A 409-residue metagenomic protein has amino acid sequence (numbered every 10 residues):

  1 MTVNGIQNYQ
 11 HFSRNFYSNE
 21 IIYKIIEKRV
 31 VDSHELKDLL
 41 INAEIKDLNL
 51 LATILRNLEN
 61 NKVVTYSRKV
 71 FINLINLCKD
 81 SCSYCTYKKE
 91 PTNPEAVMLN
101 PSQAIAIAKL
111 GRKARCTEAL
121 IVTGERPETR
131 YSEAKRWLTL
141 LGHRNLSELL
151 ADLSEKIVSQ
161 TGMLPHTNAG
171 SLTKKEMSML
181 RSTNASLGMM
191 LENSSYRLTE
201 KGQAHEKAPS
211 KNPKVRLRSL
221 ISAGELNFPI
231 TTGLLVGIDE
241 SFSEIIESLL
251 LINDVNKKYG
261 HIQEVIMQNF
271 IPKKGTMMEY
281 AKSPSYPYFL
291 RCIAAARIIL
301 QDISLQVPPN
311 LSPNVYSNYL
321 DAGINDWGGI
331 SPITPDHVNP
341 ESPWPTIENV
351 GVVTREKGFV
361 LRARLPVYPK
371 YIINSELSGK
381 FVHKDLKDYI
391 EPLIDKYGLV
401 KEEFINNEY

Functional and structural regions predicted by a protein language model:
M1-A43, I105, R112, F242 (+1 more regions): Auxiliary Fe-S-binding modules of radical SAM enzymes
V30-T65: An N-cap/entry alpha-helix motif that binds or orients negatively charged groups
T53, I72, E155, A294: Active-site phosphate/pyrophosphate- and oxyanion-stabilizing loops and adjacent acidic/basic residues in soluble
L58, V64-A106, R126-P127: Canonical Radical SAM [4Fe-4S] cluster-binding loop centered on the CxxxCxxC motif and its immediate flanking residues
V64-V70, A119, P165-T167, L187-M189 (+5 more regions): Hydrophobic faces of well-ordered beta-strands that scaffold small-molecule active sites in alpha/beta enzyme cores
R68-V70, T92, V122-G142, I271-M277 (+2 more regions): Glycine-rich, proline-tolerant flexible connector loops at the mouths of alpha/beta enzymes
V70-I72, E125-P127, A169-T173, N193-S195 (+5 more regions): Active-site-proximal loop/turn and secondary-structure-junction residues that shape catalytic pockets, frequently
P91-K257: Conserved Radical SAM active-site core
